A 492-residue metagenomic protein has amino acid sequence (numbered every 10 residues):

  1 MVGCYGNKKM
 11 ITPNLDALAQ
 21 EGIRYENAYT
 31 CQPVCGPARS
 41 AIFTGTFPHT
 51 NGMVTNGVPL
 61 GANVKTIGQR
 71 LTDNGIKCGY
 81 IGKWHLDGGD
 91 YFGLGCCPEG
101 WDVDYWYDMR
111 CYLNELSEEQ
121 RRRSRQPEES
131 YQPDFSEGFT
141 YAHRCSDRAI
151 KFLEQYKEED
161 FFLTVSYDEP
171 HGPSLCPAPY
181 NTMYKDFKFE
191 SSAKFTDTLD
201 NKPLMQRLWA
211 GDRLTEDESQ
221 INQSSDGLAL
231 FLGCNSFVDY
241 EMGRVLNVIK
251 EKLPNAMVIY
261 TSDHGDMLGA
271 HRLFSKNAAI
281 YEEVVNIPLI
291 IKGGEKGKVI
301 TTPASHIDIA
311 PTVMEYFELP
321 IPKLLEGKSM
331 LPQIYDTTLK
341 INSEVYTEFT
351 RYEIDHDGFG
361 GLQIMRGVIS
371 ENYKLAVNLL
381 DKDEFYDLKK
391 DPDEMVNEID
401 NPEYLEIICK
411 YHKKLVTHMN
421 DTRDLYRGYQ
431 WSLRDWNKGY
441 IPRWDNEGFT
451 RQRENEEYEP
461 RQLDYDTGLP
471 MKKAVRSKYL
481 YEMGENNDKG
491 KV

Functional and structural regions predicted by a protein language model:
M1-I23, T72, A178, D393 (+1 more regions): Active-site-proximal N-terminal segment of extracellular/periplasmic enzymes that hydrolyze or transfer
M1-M10, D108-D147, K151-P303, Y316-L324 (+2 more regions): Active-site-proximal cap/lid insertion segments
M1-V2, V34-A38, T50-G52, L86-Y91 (+11 more regions): Short catalytic/ligand-binding loop motif for oxyanion handling, primarily in non-cytosolic enzymes, centered on
C4-K8, I23-T44, P59-L60, Y80-Y91 (+4 more regions): Short, solvent-exposed turn/loop segments enriched in Gly/Ser/Thr/Pro and often Arg
R24, E216-S219, D226, D400-V492: Long, internal low-complexity/basic segments
A41-G138: Catalytic-site neighborhoods of secreted/periplasmic enzymes that process anionic sulfate/phosphate groups
F92-L113, H264-A270, E295, D308-A310 (+5 more regions): C-terminal cap/loop subdomain of S1 sulfatases and analogous C-terminal strand-loop tails that border
